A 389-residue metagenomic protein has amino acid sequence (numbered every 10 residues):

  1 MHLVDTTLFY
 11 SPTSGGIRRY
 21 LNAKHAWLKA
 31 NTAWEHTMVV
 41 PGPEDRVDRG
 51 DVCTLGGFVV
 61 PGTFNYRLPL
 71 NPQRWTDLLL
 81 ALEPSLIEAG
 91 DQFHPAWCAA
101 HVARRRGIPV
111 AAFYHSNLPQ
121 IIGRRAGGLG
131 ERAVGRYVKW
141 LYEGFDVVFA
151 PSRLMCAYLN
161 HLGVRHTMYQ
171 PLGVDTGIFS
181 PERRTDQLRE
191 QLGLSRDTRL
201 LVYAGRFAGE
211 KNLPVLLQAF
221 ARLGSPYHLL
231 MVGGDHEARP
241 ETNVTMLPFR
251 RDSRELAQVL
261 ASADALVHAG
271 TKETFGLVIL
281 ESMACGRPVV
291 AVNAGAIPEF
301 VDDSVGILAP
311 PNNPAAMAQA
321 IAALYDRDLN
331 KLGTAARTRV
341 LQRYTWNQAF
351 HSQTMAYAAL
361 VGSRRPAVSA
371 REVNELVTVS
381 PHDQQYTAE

Functional and structural regions predicted by a protein language model:
M1-C53, A221, V377-E389: N-terminal subdomain of nucleotide-sugar transferases
G56, G135-R184: Donor nucleotide-sugar binding/catalytic pocket of nucleotide-sugar-dependent glycosyltransferases
P109, Q120-W140, G144: Nucleotide-sugar donor phosphate/pyrophosphate-binding loop at the beta->alpha transition of glycosyltransferases
S195-K211, L217-A221: Conserved donor-binding/catalytic core segment of Leloir-type glycosyltransferases
G233-R254: Nucleotide-activated donor-binding/catalytic signature segment of Leloir-type glycosyltransferases, i.e., the conserved
F249, D303, I307-P314, I321-D328: Conserved acidic donor-binding segment of nucleotide-sugar-dependent glycosyltransferases
T271: Aromatic "clamp/platform" in nucleotide-sugar-dependent glycosyltransferases that forms part of the donor/acceptor
P288-A291: Short hydrophobic beta-strand element within catalytic cores of glycosyltransferases and related nucleotide-activated
